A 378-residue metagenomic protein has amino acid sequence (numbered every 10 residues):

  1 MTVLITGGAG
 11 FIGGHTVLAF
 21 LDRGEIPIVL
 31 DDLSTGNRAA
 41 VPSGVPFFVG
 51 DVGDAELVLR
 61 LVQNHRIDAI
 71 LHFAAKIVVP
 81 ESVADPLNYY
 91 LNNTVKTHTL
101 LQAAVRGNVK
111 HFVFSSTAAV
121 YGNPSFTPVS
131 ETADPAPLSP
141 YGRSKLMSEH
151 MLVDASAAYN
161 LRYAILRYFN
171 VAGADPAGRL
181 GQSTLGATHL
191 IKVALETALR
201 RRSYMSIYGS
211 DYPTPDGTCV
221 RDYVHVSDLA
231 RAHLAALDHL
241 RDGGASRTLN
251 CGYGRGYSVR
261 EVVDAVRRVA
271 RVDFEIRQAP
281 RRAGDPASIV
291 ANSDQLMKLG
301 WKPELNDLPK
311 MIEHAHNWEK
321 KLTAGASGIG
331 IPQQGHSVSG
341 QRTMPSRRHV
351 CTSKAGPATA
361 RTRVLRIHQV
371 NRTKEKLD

Functional and structural regions predicted by a protein language model:
M1-A174: N-terminal Rossmann-like NAD(P)+-binding domain of SDR-like oxidoreductases, especially those catalyzing
Y90, L138-L146, L180-K192, D222-Y223: Short-chain dehydrogenase/reductase
L161, P176-A177, S206-I207: Oxidoreductase cofactor-interface core, primarily capturing Rossmann-like NAD(P)-dependent enzymes
I191-G340, I367, E375: C-terminal substrate-binding subdomain of Rossmann-fold SDR/epimerase-dehydratase oxidoreductases
V350-T352: Short hydrophobic alpha-helical segments enriched in small aliphatic residues
A355, R361-D378: Long, low-complexity, intrinsically disordered segments
